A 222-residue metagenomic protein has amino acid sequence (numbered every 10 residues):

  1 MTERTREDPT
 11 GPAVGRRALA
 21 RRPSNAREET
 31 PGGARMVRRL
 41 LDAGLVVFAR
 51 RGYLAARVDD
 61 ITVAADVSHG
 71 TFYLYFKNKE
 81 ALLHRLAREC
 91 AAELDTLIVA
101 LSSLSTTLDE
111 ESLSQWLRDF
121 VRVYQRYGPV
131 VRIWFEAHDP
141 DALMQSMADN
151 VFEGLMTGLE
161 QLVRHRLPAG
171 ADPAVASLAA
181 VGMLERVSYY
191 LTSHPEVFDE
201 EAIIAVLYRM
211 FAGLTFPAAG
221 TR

Functional and structural regions predicted by a protein language model:
M1-R35, G170, A219-R222: N-terminal intrinsically disordered/low-complexity leader segments
E3-R4, D8-R17, M156, A171-S193 (+1 more regions): Hydrophobic alpha-helical segments that form the core of small-molecule binding pockets and/or dimer interfaces
R35, R39, V47-A81, R85: Helix-turn-helix
L40, G44-F48, F120, L184: Short hydrophobic clusters on alpha-helical segments that form packing/core surfaces in small helical domains
F76, L83-C90, V131, H138 (+2 more regions): Alpha-helical DNA-contacting segments of helix-turn-helix folds
R85, V99-Q125, A176-A180: Hydrophobic alpha-helical connector segments
A92-T96, R122-R126, A142-L167, A174-L178 (+2 more regions): Amphipathic alpha-helical packing segments from all-alpha helical-bundle domains
V121-L143, E160, R186-S193: Amphipathic alpha-helical segments used for helix-helix packing
